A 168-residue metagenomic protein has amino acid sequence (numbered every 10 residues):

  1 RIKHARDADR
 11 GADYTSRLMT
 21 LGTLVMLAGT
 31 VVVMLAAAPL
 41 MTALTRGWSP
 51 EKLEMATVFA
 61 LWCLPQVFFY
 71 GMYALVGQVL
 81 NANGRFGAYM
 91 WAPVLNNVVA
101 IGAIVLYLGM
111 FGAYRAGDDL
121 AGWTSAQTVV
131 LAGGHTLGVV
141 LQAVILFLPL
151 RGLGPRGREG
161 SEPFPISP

Functional and structural regions predicted by a protein language model:
R1-P168: Membrane-embedded alpha-helical bundles of multi-pass transporters/translocases, especially carrier/permease families
